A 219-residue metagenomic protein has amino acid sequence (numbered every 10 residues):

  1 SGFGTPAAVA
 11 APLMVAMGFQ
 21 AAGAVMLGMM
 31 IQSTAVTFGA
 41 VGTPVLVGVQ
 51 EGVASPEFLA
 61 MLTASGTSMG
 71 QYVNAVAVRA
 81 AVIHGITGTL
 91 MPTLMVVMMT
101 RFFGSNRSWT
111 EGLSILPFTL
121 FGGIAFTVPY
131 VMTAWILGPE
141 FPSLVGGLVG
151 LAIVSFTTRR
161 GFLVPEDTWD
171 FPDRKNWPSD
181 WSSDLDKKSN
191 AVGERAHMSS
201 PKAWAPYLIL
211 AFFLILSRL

Functional and structural regions predicted by a protein language model:
S1-L113: Hydrophobic transmembrane alpha-helices that form the pore/transport pathway of multi-pass ion and small-solute
T89-L219: Long, contiguous bundles of hydrophobic transmembrane helices that form the permeation core of multi-pass
